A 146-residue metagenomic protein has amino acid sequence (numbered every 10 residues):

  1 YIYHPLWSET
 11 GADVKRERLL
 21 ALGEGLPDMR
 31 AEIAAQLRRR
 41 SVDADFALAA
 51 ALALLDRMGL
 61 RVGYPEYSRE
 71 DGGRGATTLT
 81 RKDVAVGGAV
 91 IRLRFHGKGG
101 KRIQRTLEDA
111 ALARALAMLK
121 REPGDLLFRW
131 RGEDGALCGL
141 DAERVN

Functional and structural regions predicted by a protein language model:
Y1-R74, T78, K82-N146: A positively charged, amphipathic N-terminal helix/segment that binds anionic biomolecules
